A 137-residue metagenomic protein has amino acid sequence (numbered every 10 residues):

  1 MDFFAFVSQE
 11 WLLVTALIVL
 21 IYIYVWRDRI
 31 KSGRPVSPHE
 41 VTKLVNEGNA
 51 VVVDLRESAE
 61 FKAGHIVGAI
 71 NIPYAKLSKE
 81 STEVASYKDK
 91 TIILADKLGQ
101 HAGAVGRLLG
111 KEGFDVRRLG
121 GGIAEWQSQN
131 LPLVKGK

Functional and structural regions predicted by a protein language model:
M1-P35, E40, E47-A50, S58-T91 (+1 more regions): Rhodanese-like catalytic fold shared by cysteine-dependent sulfurtransferases and DSP/PTP-type phosphatases
V53: Active-site flanking residues adjacent to catalytic metal/cofactor-binding acidic residues
